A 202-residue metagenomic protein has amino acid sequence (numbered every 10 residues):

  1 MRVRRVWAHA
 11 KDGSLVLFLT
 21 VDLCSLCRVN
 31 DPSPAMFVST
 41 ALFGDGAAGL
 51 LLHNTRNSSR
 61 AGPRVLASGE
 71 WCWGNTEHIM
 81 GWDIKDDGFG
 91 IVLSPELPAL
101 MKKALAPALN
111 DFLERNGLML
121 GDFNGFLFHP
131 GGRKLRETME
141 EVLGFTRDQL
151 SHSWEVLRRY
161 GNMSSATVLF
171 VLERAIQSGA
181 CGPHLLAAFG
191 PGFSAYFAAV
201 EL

Functional and structural regions predicted by a protein language model:
M1-A8, K102, A106, N124-L202: Claisen-condensing/thiolase-fold acyl-transfer catalytic domains that form or cleave C-C bonds in fatty acid
R4-A10, D22-L26: Glycine-rich, mobile lid/loop segments that gate access to catalytic sites or pores
A10-V16, F37-V38, G46-A47, S59-P63 (+2 more regions): Short coil/turn connectors at secondary-structure junctions
L15-D22, L52, L186-G190: Short beta-strand segments
L15-V38, A67-D86, G132-E141, R159-F170: Active-site-adjacent elements of ketosynthase-type condensing enzymes
R28-K103, P107-D111, F189, A199-L202: Condensing-enzyme catalytic core mediating Claisen C-C bond formation in acyl metabolism
K85-D86, D111-R115, D122-G125, V142-T146: Membrane-interfacial loop- and helix-cap regions that link adjacent transmembrane helices in polytopic membrane proteins
N116-L118, Q177-S178: Glycine-rich helix-loop-beta junction characteristic of Rossmann-like nucleotide cofactor-binding loops
